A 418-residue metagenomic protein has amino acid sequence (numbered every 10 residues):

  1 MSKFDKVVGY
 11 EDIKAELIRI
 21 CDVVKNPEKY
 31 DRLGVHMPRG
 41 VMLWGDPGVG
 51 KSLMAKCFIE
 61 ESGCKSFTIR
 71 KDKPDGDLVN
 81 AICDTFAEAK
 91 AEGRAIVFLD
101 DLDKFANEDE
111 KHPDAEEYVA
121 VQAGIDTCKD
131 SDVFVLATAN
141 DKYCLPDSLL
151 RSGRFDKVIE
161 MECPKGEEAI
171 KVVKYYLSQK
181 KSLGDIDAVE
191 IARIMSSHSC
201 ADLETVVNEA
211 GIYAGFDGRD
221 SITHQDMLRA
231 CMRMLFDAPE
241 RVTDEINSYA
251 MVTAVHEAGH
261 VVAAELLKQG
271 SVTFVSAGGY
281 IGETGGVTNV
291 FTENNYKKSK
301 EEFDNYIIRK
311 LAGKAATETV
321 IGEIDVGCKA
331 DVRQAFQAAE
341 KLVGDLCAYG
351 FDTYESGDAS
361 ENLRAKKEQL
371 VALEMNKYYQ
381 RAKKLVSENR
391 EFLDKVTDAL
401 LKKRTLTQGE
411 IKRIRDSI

Functional and structural regions predicted by a protein language model:
S2-A192: Walker A/P-loop NTP-binding motif of AAA+ ATPase domains
L17, M42, I59, F155 (+8 more regions): Residue-level signature of catalytic and energy-coupling elements of molecular machines, predominantly ATP/GTP-dependent
K25-L33, S131-D132, P239-E245, L266-V275 (+1 more regions): Active-site phosphate-binding and catalytic loops of NTP-dependent enzymes
D46, Y249-A254, V261-I418: Soluble catalytic regions of large protease machineries
D103, A258-H260: Short active-site segment of divalent metal-dependent hydrolases/proteases that encodes the spacing between
N107, S182-S197, E209, Q225-D226 (+1 more regions): Short conserved motifs of the RecA-like P-loop NTPase core
R193-Q225, M232-E240, V261-T273, V343-Y349 (+1 more regions): AAA+ ATPase "lid" subdomain C-terminal helix
